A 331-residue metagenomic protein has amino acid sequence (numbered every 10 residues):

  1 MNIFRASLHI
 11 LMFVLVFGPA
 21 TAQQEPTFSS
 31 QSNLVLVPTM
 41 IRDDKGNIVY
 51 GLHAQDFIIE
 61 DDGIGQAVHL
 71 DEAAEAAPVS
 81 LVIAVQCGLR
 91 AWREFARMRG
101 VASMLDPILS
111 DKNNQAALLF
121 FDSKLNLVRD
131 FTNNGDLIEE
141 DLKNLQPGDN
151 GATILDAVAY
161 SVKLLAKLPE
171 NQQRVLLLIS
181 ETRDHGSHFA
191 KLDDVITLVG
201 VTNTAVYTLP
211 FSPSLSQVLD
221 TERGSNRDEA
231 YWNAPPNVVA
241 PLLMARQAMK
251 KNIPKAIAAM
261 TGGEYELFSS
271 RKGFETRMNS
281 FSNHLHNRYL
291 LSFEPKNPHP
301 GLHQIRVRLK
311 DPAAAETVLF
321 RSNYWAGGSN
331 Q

Functional and structural regions predicted by a protein language model:
M1-A6: Positively charged n-region of N-terminal signal peptides that target proteins for export
S7-G18: Bacterial N-terminal signal peptides
A22-Q331: Scaffold/interface architecture of coatomer-like assemblies
